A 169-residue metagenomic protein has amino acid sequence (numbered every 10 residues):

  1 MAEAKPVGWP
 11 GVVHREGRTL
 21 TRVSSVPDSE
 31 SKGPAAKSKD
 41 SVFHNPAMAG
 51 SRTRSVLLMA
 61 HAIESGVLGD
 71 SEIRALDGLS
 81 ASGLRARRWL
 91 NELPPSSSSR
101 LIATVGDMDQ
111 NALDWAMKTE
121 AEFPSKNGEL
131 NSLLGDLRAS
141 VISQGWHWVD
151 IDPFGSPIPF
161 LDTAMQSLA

Functional and structural regions predicted by a protein language model:
M1-A169: SAM-dependent transferase fold signal centered on methyltransferase-like domains, encompassing both Class I
